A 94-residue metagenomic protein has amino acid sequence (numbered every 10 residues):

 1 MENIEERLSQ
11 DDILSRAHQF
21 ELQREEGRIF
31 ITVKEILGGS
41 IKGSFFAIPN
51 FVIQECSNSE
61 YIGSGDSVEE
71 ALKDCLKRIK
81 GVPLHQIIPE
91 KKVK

Functional and structural regions predicted by a protein language model:
M1-R28: Negatively charged, low-complexity tracts enriched in Asp/Glu with abundant Ser/Thr
H18-S44: Amphipathic, interaction-prone secondary-structure segments
F46-V52, K77: Short, charge-rich amphipathic interface segments used for partner binding and complex assembly
N50-E70: A short, exposed loop/beta-hairpin motif centered on an aromatic-Gly-Thr core
S67, A71-C75, I79: Stable alpha-helical structural segments in soluble proteins, enriched in small hydrophobic residues
L76-P89: Short arginine-rich
V93-K94: Intrinsically disordered, low-complexity regulatory segments in tyrosine-phosphorylation signaling proteins
